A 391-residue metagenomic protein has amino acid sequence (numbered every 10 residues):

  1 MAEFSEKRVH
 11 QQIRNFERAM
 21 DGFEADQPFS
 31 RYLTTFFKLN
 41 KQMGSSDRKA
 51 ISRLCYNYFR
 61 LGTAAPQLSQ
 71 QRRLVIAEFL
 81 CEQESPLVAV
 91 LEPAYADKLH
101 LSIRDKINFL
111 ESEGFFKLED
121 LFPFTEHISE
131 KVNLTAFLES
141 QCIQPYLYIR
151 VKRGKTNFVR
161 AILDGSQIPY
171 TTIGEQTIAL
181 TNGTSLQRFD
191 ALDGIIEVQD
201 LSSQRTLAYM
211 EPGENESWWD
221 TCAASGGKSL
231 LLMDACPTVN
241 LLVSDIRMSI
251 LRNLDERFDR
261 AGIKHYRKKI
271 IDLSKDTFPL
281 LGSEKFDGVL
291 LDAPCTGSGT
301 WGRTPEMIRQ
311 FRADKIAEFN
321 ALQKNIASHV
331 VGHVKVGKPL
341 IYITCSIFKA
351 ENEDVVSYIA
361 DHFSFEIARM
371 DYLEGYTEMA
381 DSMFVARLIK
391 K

Functional and structural regions predicted by a protein language model:
M1-K391: S-adenosylmethionine
